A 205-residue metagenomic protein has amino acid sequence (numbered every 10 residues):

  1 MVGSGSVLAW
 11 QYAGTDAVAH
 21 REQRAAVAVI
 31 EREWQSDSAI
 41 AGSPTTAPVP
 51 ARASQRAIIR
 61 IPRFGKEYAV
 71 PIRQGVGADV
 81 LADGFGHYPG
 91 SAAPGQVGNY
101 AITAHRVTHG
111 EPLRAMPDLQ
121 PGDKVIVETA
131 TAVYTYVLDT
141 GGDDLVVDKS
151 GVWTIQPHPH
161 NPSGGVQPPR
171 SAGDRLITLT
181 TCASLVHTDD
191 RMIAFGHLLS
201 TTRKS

Functional and structural regions predicted by a protein language model:
M1-V29: N-terminal membrane-targeting segments
R21-A26, E33, S38-A39, V127-T129 (+2 more regions): Structured alpha/beta reader/binder surfaces that contact nucleic acids or chromatin modification marks
E22, F64, V80, H105-E111 (+1 more regions): Short, functionally important structural connectors and interaction interfaces within domains
V29-I58: Short extracytoplasmic
P48-F85: Short, positionally conserved secondary-structure boundary motifs
A53-Q55, K66, G95-Q96, S171-G173: A short, polar/charged loop/turn motif at coil->beta-strand junctions and beta-hairpin connectors
G86, G90, V97-Y100, V107-S205: Extracytoplasmic/periplasmic soluble domains downstream of a signal peptide or transmembrane helix
